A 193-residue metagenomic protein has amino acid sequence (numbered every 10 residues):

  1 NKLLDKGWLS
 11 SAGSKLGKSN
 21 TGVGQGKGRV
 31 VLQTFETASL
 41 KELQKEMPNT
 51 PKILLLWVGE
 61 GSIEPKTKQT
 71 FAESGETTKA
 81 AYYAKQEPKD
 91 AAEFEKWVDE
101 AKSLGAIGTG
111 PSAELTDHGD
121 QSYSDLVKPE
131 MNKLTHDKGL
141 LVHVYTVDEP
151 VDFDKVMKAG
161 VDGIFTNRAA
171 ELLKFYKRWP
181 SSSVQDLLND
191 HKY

Functional and structural regions predicted by a protein language model:
N1-Y193: Short loop-to-alpha-helix "cap/lid" segments that border enzyme active sites across diverse enzyme classes
